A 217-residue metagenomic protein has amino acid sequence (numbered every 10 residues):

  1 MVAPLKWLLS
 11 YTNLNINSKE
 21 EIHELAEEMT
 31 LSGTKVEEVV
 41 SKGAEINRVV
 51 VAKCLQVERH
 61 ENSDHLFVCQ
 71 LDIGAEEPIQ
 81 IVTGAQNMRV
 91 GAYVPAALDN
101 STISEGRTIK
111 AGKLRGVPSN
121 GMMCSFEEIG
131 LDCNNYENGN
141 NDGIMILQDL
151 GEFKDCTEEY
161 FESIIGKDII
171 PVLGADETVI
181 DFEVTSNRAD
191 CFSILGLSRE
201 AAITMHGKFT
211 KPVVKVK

Functional and structural regions predicted by a protein language model:
M1-K215: Phosphate-backbone binding interfaces of nucleic-acid-interacting proteins
